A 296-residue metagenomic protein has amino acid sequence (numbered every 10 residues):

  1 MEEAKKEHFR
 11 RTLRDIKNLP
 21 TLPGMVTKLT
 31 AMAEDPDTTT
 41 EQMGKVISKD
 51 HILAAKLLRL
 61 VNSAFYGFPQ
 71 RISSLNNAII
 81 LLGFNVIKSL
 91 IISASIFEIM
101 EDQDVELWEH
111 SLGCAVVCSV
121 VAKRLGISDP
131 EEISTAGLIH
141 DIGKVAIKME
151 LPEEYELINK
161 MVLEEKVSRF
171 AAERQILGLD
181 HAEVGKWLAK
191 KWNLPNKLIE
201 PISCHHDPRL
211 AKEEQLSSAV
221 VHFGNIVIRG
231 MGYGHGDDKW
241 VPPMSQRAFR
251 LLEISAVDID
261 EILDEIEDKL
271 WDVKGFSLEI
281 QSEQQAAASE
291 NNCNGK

Functional and structural regions predicted by a protein language model:
M1-N159, L163, V167-P242, S282-Q284 (+1 more regions): Conserved alpha-helical "signature site" that marks functionally important helical segments or helix/loop junctions
K49, G113, E261, E265-D272: Charged, amphipathic alpha-helical oligomerization/scaffolding segments
D141, K269-S277: Juxtamembrane/interfacial segments around transmembrane helices
K239, R247-L251: C-terminal, helix-dominated tail/subdomain
R247, S255-A256, I262: Charge-rich, low-complexity terminal tails
G275-A287: Alpha-helical membrane-embedding segments and immediately adjacent membrane-interface amphipathic helices
S289-K296: Long, low-complexity, intrinsically disordered segments
